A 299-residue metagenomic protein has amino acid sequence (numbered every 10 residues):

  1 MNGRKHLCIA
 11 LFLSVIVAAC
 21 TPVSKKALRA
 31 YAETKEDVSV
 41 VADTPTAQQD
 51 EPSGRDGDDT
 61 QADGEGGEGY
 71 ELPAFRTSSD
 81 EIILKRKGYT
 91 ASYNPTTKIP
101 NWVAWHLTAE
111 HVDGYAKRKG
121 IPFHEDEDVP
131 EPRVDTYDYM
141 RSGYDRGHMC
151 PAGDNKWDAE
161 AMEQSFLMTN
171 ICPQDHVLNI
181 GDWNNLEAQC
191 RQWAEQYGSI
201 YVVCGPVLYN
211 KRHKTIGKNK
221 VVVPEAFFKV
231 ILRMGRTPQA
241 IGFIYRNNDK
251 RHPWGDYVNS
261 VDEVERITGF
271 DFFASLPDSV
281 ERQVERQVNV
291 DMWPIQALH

Functional and structural regions predicted by a protein language model:
G3-C8, V15-H299: Domain-level detector for secreted/extracellular nuclease and nuclease-toxin modules, and for the ENPP-like C-terminal
